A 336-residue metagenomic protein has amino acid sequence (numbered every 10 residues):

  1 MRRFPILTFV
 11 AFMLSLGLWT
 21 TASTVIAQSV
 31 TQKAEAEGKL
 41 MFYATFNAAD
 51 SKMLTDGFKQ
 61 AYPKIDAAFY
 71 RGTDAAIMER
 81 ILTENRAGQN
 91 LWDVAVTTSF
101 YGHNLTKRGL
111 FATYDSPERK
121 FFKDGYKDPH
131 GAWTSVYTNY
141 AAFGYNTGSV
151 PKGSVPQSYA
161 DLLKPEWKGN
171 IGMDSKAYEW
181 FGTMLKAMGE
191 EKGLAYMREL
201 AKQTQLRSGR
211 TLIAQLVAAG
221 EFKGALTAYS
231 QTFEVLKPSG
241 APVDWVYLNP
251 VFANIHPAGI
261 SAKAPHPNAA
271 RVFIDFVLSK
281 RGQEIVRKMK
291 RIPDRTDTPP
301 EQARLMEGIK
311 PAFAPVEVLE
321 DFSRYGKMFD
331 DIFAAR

Functional and structural regions predicted by a protein language model:
T8-T21: Bacterial N-terminal signal peptides
Q28, M41-T55, A67-L82, N90-E221: Extracytoplasmic ligand-binding site segments that recognize negatively charged/polar headgroups
L54, K192, Y196-E199, H256 (+2 more regions): Short amphipathic alpha-helical coupling segments at ligand-binding clamshell hinges and other catalytic/signaling
S99-N104, K223-P242: A ligand-binding cleft/hinge motif common to bilobed small-molecule-binding domains
D124, T138-N139, M197-L200, Q205-R207 (+2 more regions): Periplasmic-binding protein-like
A142-S149, L185-A187, N254-H266, I285-V286: A bilobed periplasmic-binding-protein/Venus flytrap-type ligand-binding module shared by bacterial periplasmic
W167-K176, V277-P299: Periplasmic-binding protein-like
P300-R336: Extracellular/periplasmic bilobal clamshell ligand-binding domains
